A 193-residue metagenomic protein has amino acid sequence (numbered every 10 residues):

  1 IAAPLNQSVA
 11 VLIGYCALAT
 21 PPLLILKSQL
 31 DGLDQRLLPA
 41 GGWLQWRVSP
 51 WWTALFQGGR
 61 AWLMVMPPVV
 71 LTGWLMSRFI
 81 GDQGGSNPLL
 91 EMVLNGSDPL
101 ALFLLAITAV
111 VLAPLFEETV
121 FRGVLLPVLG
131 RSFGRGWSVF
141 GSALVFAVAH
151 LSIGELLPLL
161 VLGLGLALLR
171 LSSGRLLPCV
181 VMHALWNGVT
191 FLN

Functional and structural regions predicted by a protein language model:
A2-C16, L30-A113, R131: Juxtamembrane helix-loop-helix connectors linking adjacent transmembrane helices in multi-pass membrane enzymes
A17-Q29, L176: Hydrophobic cores of alpha-helical transmembrane segments in multi-pass inner/ER membrane proteins, independent
L18-A19, L105-T108, P158-L166: Hydrophobic core segments of transmembrane alpha-helices in multi-pass, intramembrane catalytic enzymes
P22-K27, V69-G73, A113, E117 (+1 more regions): Alpha-helical transmembrane segments of polytopic integral membrane proteins, especially the permease/helical cores
I25-Q29, P67, L71-L75, V148 (+2 more regions): Hydrophobic membrane-targeting alpha-helices
R36, T53-A54, L63, P67 (+2 more regions): Membrane-interface helix/loop boundary segments of multi-pass membrane proteins
T108-L115, A147-S152: Transmembrane alpha-helix interface/packing and boundary motifs in multi-pass membrane proteins, characterized by
S132, G136-N193: Functionally important transmembrane alpha-helices
